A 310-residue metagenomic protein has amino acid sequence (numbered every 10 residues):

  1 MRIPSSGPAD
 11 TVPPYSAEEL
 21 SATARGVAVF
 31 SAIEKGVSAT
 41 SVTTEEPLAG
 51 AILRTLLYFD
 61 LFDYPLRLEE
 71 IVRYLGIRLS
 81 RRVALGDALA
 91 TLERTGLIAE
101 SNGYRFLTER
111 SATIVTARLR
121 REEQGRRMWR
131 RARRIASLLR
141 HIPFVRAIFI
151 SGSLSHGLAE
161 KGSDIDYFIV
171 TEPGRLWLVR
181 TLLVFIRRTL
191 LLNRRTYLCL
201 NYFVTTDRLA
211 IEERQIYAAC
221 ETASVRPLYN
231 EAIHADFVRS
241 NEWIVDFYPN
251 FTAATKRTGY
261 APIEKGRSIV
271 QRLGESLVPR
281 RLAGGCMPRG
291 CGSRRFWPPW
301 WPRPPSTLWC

Functional and structural regions predicted by a protein language model:
G7, A22-A24, A28, A32 (+1 more regions): Compositionally biased, low-complexity intrinsically disordered regions
V12-P13, S38, V42: Short, low-complexity intrinsically disordered segments enriched in A/P/G/S/L with frequent Arg, especially at protein
P13, R25-A28, I52: N-terminal leader/targeting segments
F30, V42-A147, S151-G162, T171-C310: Catalytic core of pol beta-like nucleotidyltransferases
